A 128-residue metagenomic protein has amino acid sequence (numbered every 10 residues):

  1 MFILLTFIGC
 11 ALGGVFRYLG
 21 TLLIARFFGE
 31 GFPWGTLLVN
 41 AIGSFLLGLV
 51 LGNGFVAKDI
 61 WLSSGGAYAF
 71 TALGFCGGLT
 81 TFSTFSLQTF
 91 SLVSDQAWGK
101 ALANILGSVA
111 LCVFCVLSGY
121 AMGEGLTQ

Functional and structural regions predicted by a protein language model:
M1-Q128: Membrane-interface helix-loop junctions in multi-pass transporters/channels
